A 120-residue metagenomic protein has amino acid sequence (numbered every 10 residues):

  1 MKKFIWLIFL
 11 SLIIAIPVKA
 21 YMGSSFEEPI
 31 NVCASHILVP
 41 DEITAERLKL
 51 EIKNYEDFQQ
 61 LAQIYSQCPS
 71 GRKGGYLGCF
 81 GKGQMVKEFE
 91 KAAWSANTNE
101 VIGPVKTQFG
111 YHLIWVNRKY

Functional and structural regions predicted by a protein language model:
K2-N31: Short, charge-rich, low-complexity alpha-helical interaction segments
A20-N54, Q67-Q84, I114-Y120: Well-structured core secondary-structure elements of compact alpha/beta domains
S95-N97: Soluble sensory domains of the PAS superfamily and closely related sensory modules
I102-T107: Short acidic-hydrophobic surface loop/beta-edge motif
